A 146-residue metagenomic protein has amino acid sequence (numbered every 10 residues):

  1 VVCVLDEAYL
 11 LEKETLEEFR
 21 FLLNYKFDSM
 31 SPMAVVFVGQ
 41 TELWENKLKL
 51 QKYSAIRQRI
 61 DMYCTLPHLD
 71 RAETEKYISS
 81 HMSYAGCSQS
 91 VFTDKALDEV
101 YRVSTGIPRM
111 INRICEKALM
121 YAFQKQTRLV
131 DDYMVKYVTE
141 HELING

Functional and structural regions predicted by a protein language model:
D6-E7: Walker B catalytic acidic pair
L11-E18, L23-S54: Sensor-1/coupling segment of RecA-like P-loop NTPase cores
F19, I60, A118: Residue-level signature of catalytic and energy-coupling elements of molecular machines, predominantly ATP/GTP-dependent
K47-L50, D61-T74: Conserved AAA+ ATPase "SRH/arginine-finger" region at the nucleotide-binding site
A55, A72-S79, S83-G146: C-terminal alpha-helical "lid" subdomain
